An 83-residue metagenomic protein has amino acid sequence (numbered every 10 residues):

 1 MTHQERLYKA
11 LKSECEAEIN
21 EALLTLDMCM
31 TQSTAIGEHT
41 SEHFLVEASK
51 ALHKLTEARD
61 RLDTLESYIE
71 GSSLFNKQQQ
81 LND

Functional and structural regions predicted by a protein language model:
T2-D83: Extended, charge-rich alpha-helical interface modules
